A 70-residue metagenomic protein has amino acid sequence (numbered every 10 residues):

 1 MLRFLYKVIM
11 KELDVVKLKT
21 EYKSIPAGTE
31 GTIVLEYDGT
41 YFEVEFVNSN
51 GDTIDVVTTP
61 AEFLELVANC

Functional and structural regions predicted by a protein language model:
M1-I9: Short, Lys/Arg-enriched N-terminal segments with co-localized hydrophobic residues within the first ~10-30 amino acids
K11-C70: Basic/aromatic-rich interaction segments and small domains that mediate binding to polyanionic partners
